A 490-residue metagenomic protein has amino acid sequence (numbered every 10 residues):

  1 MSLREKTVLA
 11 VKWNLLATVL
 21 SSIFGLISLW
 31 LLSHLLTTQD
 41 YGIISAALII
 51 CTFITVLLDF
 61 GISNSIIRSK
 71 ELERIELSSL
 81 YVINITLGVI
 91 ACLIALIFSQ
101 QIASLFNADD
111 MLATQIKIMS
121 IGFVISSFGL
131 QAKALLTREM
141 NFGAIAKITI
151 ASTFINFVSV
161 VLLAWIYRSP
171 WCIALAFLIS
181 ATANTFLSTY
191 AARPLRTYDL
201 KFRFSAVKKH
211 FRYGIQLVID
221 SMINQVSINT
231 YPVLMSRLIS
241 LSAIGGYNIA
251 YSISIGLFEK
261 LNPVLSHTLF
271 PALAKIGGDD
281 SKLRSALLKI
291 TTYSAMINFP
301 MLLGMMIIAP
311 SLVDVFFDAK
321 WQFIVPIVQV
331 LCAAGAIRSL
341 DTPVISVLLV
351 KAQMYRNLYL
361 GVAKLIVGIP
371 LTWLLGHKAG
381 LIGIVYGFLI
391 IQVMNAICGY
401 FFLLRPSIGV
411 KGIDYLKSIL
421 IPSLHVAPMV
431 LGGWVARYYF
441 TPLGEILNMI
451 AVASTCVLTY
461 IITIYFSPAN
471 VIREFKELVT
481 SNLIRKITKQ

Functional and structural regions predicted by a protein language model:
M1-L3, T7, G143, F186-N229 (+3 more regions): Interhelical loop/hinge segments that connect adjacent transmembrane helices in multipass membrane
L3-F60, L87-S99, I118, G122 (+4 more regions): Signature of the first transmembrane helix
R4, V8, S65-R74, I125-T149 (+2 more regions): Membrane-interface junctions at transmembrane-helix termini in multi-pass inner-membrane proteins
A10-G25, A176-S180, N184, S188 (+5 more regions): Transmembrane helical elements of multi-pass membrane transporters/channels
V19-I23, V82-N107, T114, I118 (+6 more regions): Alpha-helical transmembrane segments of multi-pass membrane transport and lipid-handling proteins
T55-R74, T137-R138, A250, S254-N298 (+1 more regions): Helix-loop junctions and terminal segments of transmembrane helices in multi-pass membrane transport/translocation
A113, K117-S120, K147-P194, K209 (+7 more regions): Hydrophobic alpha-helical transmembrane segments
V410, Y415, G433-Q490: Membrane-proximal transmembrane or re-entrant/amphipathic helices at the cytosolic face
